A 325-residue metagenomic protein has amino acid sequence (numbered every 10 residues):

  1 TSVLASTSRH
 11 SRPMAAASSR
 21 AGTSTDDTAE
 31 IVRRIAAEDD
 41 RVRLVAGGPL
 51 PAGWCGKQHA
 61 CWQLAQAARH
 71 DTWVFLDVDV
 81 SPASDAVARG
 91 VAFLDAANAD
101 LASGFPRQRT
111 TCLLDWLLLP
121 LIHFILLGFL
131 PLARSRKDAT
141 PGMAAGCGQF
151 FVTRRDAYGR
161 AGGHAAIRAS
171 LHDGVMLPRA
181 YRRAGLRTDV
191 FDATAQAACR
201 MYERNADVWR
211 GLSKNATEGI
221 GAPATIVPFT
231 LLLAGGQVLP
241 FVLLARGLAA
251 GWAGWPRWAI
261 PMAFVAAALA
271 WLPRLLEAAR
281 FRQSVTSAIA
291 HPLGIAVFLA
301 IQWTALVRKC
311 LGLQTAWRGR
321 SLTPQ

Functional and structural regions predicted by a protein language model:
T1-L50: Acidic donor-binding segment of Leloir-type glycosyltransferases
T23, D79-P82, Q108-R109, V152 (+1 more regions): A short, conserved beta-strand element in the Rossmann-like catalytic core that flanks the donor/metal-binding loop
D27, L76-F93: Acidic donor-binding/catalytic loop of UDP-sugar-dependent glycosyltransferases, especially processive GT2
E38-Q66, H70, R89-R160, A165 (+4 more regions): Long helical/loop segments within the catalytic core of UDP-sugar-dependent glycosyltransferases, especially the large
W73: Conserved nucleotide-ligand handling architecture
L94-G128, D156-G159, H164-I226, T315 (+1 more regions): Catalytic donor/gating beta->alpha subdomain of glycosyltransferases that bind UDP-sugars
V227-G312: Membrane-embedded multi-pass helical conduit in multi-pass membrane proteins, especially envelope-biosynthetic
